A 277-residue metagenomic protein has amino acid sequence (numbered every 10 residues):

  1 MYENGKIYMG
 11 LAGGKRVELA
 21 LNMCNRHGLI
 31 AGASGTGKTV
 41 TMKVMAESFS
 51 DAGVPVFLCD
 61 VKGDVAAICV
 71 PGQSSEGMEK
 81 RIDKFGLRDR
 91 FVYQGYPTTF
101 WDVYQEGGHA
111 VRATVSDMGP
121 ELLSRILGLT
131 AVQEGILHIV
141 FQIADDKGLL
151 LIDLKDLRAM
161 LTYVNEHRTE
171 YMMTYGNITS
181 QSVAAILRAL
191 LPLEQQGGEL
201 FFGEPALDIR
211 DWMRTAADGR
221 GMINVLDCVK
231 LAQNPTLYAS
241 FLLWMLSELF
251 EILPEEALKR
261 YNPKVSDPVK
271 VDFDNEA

Functional and structural regions predicted by a protein language model:
M1-V17: N-terminal pre-Walker A segment at the start of P-loop NTPase domains
G5, K15, R26, Y96 (+1 more regions): Residue-level signal for beta-strand positions within conserved beta-sheet cores that form or flank
A12-L21, W212-R214: Pre-Walker A adenine-sensing motif
K15, M23-G28, R220-N224: Pre-Walker A (Motif I) flank of P-loop NTPase domains
I30-S34: The conserved Walker
K38: Conserved lysine of the Walker
T41-M42: Post-Walker A alpha-helix
A46-V56, G63-A277: P-loop NTPase motor domains
